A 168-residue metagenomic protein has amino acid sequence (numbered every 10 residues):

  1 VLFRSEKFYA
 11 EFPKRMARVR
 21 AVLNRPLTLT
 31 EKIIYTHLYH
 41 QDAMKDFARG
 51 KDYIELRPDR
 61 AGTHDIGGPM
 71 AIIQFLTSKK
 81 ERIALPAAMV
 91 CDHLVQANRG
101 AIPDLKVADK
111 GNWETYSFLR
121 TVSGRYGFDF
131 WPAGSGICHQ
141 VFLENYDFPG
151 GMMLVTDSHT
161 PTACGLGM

Functional and structural regions predicted by a protein language model:
F3-M168: Fe-S-dependent hydro-lyases/dehydratases of central metabolism
